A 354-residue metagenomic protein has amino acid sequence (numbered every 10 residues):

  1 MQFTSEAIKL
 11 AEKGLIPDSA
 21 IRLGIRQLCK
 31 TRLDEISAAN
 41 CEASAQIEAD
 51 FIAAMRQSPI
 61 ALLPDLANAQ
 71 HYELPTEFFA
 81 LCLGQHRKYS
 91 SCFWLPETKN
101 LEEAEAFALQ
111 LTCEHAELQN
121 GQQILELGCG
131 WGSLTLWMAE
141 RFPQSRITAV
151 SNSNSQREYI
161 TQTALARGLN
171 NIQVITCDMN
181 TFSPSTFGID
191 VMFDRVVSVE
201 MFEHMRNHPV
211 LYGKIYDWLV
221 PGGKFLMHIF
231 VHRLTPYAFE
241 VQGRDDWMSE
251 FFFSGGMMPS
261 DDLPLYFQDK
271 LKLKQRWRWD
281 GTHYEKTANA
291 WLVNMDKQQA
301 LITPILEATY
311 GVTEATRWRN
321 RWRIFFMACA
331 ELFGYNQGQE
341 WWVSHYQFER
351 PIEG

Functional and structural regions predicted by a protein language model:
R32-H115, Q119: Conserved Class I S-adenosyl-L-methionine-dependent methyltransferase catalytic core
G121-G130: Conserved class I S-adenosyl-L-methionine
W131-P143: Conserved SAM-binding loop of SAM-dependent methyltransferases across substrates and taxa, primarily the Class I
R146-S151: Conserved SAM-binding motif I beta-strand of class I
A166-T181: Conserved SAM-binding strand-loop segment of SAM-dependent methyltransferases
T181-V196: A short acidic, Gly/Pro-enriched loop at the edge of an enzyme's catalytic core that lines a small-molecule cofactor
P209-K224: A short glycine-rich, Lys/Arg-flanked "PGG" loop and its adjoining helix->strand segment in the class I
V231-R233, Y237-V343, E349-E353: Substrate-binding/catalytic lobe of Class I Rossmann-like enzymes that use SAM or dcSAM, i.e., the mid-to-C-terminal
